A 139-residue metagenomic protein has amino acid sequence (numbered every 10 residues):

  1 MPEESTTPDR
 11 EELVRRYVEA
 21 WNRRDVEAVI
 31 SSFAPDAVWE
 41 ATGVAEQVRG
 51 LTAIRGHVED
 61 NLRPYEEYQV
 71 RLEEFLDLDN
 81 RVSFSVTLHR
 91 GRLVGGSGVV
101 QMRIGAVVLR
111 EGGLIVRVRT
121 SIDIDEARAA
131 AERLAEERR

Functional and structural regions predicted by a protein language model:
P2, R117-R139: Low-complexity, intrinsically disordered terminal/linker segments enriched in charged and Gly/Pro repeats
P2-E4, E19, R23-R81: A solvent-exposed, acidic/Ser-Thr-rich amphipathic alpha-helical stretch
D9-A20: Solvent-exposed, amphipathic alpha-helical segments
F33, L88-G91, I122: Short beta-strand segments enriched in hydrophobic/aromatic residues within well-folded beta-rich domains
P64, R90-Q101: Short, cysteine-centered beta-strand-loop-beta hairpins and adjacent loop/turn segments enriched in charged/polar
Q69-R71, V99-A106: Short, surface-exposed coil-to-beta transition loops
D79-H89: A short hydrophobic beta-strand element
